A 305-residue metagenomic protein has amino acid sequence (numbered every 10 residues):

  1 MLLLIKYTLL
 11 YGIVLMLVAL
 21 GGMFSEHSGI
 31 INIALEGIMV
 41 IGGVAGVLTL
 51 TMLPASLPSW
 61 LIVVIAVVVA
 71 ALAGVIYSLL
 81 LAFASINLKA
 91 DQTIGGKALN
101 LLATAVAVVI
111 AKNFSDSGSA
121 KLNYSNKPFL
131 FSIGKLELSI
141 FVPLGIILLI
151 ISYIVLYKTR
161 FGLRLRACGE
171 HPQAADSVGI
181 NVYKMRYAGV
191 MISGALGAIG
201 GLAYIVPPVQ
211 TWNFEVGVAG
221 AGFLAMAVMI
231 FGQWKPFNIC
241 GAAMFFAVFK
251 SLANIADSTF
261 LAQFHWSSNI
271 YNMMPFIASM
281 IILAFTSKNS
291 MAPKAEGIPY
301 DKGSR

Functional and structural regions predicted by a protein language model:
M1-V18, I31, A45, A55-I65: Membrane-interfacial amphipathic/re-entrant helices at transmembrane-helix boundaries
V18-A19, G43-V47, T104-V108, V142-I154 (+4 more regions): Hydrophobic core segments of alpha-helical transmembrane domains in multi-pass membrane transport and ion-translocation
F24-A45, I86-L99, R164, V209-F223 (+1 more regions): Short, non-helical or kinked segments that cap or interrupt transmembrane helices
P58-L102, I147: Alpha-helical transmembrane segments within multi-pass membrane transporters and channels
Q92, A103-K158, T259-I270, G297-R305: Transmembrane helix-bundle core of multi-pass membrane transporters and related energy-transducing complexes
E137-N213, P236, G241: Helix-loop-helix "hairpin" substructures at the membrane interface of multi-pass membrane proteins
S152, E170-K184, D257-R305: Cytosolic-side transmembrane-helix boundaries in multi-pass membrane proteins
W212-F276: Transmembrane alpha-helical segments in multi-pass inner-membrane proteins
